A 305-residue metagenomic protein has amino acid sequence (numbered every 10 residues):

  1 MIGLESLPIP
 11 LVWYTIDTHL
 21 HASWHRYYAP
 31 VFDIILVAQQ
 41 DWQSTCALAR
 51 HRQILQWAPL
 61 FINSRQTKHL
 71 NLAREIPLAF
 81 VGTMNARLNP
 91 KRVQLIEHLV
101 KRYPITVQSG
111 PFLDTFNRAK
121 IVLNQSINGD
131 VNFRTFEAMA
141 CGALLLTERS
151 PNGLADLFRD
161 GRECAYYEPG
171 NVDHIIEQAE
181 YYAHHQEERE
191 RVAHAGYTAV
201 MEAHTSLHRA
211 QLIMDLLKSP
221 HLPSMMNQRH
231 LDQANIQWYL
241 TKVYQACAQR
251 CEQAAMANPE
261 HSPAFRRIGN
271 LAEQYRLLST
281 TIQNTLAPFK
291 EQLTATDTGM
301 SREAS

Functional and structural regions predicted by a protein language model:
M1-D160, P259-E260, I282-Q292, G299: Nucleotide-sugar donor-binding catalytic core of glycosyltransferases
F32, Q53, Y167, A254 (+1 more regions): Aromatic-residue hotspot detector
S109-W238: Catalytic binding pocket for nucleotide-activated donors in carbohydrate/polymer assembly enzymes
E177-S305: C-terminal amphipathic helix plus adjacent low-complexity, charged tail appended to glycosyltransferase catalytic
